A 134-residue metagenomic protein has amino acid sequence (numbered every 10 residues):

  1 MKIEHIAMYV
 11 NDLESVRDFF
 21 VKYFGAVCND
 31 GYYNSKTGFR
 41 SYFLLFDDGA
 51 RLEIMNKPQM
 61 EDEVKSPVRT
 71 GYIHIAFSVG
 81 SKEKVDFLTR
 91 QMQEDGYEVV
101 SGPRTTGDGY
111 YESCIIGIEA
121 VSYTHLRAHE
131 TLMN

Functional and structural regions predicted by a protein language model:
M1-R17, Y72-F77: N-terminal beta-strand motif that seeds the catalytic metal site of vicinal oxygen chelate
Y9-R51: Core segments of cupin and vicinal oxygen chelate
N11-E14, I75-E119: Vicinal oxygen chelate
N29-D30, I54, Q59-V64, S101: A short, acidic/glycine-rich surface segment
G38, G71, G109: Exposed loop/turn and edge beta-strand positions of beta-sandwich/beta-sheet ligand-binding modules
K65-R69: Short, flexible turn/loop "capping" segments at secondary-structure junctions
T124-T131: Conserved small/polar residues in nucleotide/adenosyl-binding loops
